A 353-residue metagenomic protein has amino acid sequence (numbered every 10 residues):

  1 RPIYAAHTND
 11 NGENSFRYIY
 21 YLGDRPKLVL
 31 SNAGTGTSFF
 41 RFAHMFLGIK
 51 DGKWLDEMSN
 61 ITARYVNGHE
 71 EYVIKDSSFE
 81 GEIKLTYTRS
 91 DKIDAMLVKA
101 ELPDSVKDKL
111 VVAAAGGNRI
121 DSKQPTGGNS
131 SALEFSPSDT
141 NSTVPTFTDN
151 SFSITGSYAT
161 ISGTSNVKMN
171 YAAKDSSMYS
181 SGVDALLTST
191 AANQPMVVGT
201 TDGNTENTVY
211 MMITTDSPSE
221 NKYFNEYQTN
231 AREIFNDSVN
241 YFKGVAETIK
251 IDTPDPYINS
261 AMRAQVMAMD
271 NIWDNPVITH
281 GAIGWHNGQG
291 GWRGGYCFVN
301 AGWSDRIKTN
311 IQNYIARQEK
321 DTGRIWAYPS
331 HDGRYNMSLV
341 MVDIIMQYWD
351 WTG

Functional and structural regions predicted by a protein language model:
R1-S260: Terminal accessory carbohydrate-recognition/targeting modules of carbohydrate-active enzymes
S177, G182-V197, N240-G353: Substrate-binding groove/exosite segments of carbohydrate-active enzymes
